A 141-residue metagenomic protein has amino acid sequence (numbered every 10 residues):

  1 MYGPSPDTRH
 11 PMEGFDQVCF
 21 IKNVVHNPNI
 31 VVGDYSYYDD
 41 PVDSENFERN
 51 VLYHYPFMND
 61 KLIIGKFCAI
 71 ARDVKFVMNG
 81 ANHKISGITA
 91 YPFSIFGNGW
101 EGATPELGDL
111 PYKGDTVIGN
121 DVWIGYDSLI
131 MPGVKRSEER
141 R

Functional and structural regions predicted by a protein language model:
M1-N29, F93: Extended, small-residue-rich solenoid/repeat segments and analogous flexible loops that form exposed scaffolds
M1-P4, D34, I88-T89: Generic detector of short, locally flexible boundary/turn motifs and exposed helical patches
V18-F20, G33-Y38: A composition-driven signal for long, intrinsically disordered, charge-rich low-complexity tracts
I30, Y37-V134: Flexible, glycine/small-residue-enriched loop-and-beta-strand segment within the central core of proteins
E139-R141: Conserved small/polar residues in nucleotide/adenosyl-binding loops
